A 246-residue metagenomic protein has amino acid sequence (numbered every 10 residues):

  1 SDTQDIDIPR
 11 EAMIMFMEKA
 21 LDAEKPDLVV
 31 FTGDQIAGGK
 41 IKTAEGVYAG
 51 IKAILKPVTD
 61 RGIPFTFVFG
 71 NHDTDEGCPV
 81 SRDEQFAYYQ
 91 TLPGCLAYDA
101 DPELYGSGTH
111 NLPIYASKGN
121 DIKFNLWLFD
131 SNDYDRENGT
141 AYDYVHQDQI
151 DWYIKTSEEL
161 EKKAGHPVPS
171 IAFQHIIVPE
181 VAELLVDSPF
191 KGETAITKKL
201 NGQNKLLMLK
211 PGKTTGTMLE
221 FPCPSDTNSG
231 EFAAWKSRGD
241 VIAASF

Functional and structural regions predicted by a protein language model:
S1-A49, A53: N-terminal active-site segment of His-dependent metallophosphoesterases
D2, M17, V29, D34 (+5 more regions): Divalent metal-coordination and catalytic microenvironments
I6, A37-K40, F67-P79, Y134-E137 (+2 more regions): Active-site environment of divalent metal-dependent phosphoester hydrolases
K19, K56, A233: Surface-exposed charge patches
D22, T59, Q90, K236-S237: Alpha-helix boundary recognition
E24-D27, N125-L128, G139-F246: His/acidic metal-ligating clusters that form di-metal
F31-G33, A87-P93, L207-P211: Generic detector of short, locally flexible boundary/turn motifs and exposed helical patches
A49-H166, K191-T197: Extended active-site neighborhood of metal-dependent phosphoesterases/phosphodiesterases
